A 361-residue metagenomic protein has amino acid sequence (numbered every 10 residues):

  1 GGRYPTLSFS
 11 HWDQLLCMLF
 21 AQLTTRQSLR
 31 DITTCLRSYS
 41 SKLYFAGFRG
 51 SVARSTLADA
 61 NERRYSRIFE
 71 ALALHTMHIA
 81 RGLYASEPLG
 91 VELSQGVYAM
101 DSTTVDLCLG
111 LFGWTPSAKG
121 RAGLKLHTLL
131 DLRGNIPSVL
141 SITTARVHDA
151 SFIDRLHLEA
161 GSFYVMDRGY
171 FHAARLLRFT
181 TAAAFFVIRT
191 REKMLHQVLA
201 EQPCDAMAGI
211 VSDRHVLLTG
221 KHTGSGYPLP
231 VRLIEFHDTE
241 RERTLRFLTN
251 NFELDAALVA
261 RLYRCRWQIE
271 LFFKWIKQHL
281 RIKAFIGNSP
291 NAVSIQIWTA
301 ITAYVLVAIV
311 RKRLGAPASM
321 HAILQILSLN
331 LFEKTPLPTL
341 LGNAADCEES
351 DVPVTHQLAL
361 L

Functional and structural regions predicted by a protein language model:
G1-D31, C35, R64, A71 (+2 more regions): Single, function-defining residue in the core of a domain
Y39, H78-I79, I282: A short structural micro-motif
Y39-A46: Blade-loop segments of beta-propeller domains
K42, R81-L83, G110-T115, V147: Short acidic (Asp/Glu) patches
A46-R63: Major-groove recognition helix of helix-turn-helix-like DNA-binding domains
S55-D59, A80-Y84, A344-S350: Short alpha-helical linear motifs
A60-A85, L89-V91: Internal glycine-rich, Lys/Arg-flanked active-site/core loops of soluble domains
